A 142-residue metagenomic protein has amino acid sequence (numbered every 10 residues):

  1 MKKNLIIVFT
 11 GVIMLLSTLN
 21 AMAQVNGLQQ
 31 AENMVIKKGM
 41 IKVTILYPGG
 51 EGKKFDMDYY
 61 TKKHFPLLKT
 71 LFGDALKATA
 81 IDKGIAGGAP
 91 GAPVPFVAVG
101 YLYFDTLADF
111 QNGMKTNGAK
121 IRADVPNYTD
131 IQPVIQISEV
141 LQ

Functional and structural regions predicted by a protein language model:
N4-I7, A21-Q142: Macromolecular interaction modules
I6-L15: Hydrophobic helical h-region of N-terminal Sec-dependent signal peptides in bacterial secretory/periplasmic proteins
